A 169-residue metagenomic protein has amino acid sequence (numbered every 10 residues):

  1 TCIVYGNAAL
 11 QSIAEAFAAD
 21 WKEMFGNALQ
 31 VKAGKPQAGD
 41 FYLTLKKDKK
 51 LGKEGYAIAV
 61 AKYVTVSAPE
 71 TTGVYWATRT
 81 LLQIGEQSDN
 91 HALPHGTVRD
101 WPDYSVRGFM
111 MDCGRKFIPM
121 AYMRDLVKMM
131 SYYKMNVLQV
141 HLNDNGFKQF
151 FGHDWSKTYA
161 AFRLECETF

Functional and structural regions predicted by a protein language model:
T1-V106: Contiguous, structured surface segment used for ligand recognition
G6-A8, D112-G114, N143: Short strand-loop junctions, especially beta-strand C-caps/beta-turns that link beta-sheets to coils or alpha-helices
T65, M110, Q139-H141: Structured core elements
S67-A68, R107-M120, A160-F169: The substrate-binding groove and active-site-proximal loops of carbohydrate-active enzymes, especially glycoside
A77, A121-M123, H141-L142, Q149-D154: Short, solvent-exposed loop/turn and secondary-structure capping segments
R99-M111, A121-M129: Glycine-rich adenosyl-nucleotide cofactor-binding module
Y122-N145: Catalytic domains of carbohydrate-active enzymes, especially glycoside hydrolases
D144-F169: Aromatic- and acidic-residue-enriched carbohydrate-binding clefts of CAZyme catalytic domains
